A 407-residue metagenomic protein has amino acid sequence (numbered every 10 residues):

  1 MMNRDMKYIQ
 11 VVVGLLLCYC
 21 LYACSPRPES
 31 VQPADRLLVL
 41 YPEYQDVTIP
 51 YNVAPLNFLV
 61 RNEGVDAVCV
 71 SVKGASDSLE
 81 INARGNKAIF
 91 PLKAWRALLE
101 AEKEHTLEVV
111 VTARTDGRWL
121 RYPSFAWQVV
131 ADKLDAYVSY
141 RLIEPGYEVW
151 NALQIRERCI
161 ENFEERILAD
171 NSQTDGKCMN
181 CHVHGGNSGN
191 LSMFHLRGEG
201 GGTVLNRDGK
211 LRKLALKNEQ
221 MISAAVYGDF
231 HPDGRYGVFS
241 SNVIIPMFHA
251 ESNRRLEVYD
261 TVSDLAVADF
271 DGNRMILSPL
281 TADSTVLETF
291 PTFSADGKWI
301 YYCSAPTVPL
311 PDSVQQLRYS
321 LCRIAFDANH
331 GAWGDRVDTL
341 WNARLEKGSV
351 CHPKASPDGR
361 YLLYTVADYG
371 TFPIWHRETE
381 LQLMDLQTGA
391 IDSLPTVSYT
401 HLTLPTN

Functional and structural regions predicted by a protein language model:
Y22-A23: C-terminal motif of bacterial Sec signal peptides marking the signal peptidase cleavage site
P33-E43, D77-A94, E161-K177, N206-A224 (+3 more regions): Multi-bladed beta-propeller domains
V138-Y147, F239-D260, C303-R318, T365-R377: Short, conserved, GDST-rich strand-edge loop motifs in beta-rich repeat architectures
S139-L214: Conserved, compact domain cores that house catalytic/ligand-binding motifs in diverse enzymes and effector modules
V183-G185, D229, T292, K354: Conserved beta-strand position repeated across blades of beta-propeller domains
G186-S188, P232-D233, A295-D296, P357-D358: Residue-level detector of Asp-centered blade-edge/turn motifs that repeat once per structural unit in beta-propeller
L191-S192, G237, I300, L362: Hydrophobic beta-strand positions that form the internal "hydrophobic ladder" of WD40/Gbeta-like beta-propeller blades
T400-T406: Conserved small/polar residues in nucleotide/adenosyl-binding loops
